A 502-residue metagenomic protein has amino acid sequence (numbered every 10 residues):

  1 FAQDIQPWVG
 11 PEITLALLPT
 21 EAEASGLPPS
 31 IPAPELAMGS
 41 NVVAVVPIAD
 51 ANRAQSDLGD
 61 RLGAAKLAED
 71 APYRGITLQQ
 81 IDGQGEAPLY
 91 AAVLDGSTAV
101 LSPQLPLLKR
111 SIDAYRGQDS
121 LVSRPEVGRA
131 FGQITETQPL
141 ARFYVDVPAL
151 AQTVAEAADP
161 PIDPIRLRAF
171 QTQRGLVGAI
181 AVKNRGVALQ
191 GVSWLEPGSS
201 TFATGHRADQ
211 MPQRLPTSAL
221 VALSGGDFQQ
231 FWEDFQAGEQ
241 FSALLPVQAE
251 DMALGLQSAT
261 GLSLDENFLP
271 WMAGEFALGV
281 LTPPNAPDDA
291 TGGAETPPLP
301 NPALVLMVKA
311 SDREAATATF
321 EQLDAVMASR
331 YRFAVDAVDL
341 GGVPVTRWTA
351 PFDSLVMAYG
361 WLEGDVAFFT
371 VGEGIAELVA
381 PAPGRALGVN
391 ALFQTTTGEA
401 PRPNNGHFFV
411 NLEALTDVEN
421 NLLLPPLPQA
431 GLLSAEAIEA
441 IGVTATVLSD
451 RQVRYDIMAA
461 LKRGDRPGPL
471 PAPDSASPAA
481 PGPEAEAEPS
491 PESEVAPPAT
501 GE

Functional and structural regions predicted by a protein language model:
F1-N41, V46-L67, G75, R142-V145 (+3 more regions): Structural boundary/hinge residues at secondary-structure and domain interfaces
A2-R129, P270-T396: Single conserved position on a long alpha-helix in the C-terminal lobe of the eukaryotic protein kinase
Q84, V93-D95, P103-Q104, P125-A237 (+1 more regions): Leucine-rich, highly hydrophobic segment in Treponema pallidum outer-membrane-associated proteins
A87-L89, D95, L101-S120, P160-K183 (+7 more regions): Contiguous hydrophobic segments
